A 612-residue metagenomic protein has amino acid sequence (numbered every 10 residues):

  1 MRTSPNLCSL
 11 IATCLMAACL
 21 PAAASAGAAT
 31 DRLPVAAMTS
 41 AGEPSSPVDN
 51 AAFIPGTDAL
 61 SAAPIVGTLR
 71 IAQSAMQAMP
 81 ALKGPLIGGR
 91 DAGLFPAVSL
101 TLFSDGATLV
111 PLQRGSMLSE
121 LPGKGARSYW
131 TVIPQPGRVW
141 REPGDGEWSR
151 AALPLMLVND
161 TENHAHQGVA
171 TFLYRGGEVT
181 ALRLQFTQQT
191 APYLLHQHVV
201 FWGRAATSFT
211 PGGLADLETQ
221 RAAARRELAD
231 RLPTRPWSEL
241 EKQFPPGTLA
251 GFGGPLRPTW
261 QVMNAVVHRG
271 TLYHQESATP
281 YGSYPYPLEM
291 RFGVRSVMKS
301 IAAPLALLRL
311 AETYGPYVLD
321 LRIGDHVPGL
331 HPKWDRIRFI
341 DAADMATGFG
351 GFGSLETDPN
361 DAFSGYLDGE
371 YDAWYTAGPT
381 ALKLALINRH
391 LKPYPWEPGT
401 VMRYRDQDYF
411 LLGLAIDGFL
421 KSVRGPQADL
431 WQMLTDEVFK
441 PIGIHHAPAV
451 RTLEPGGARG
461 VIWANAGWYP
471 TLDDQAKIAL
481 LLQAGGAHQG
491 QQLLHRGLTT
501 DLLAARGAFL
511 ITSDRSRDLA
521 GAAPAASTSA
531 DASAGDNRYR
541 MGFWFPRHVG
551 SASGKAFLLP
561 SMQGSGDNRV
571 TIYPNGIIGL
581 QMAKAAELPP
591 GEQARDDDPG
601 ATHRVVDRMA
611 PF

Functional and structural regions predicted by a protein language model:
S9-P21: Bacterial N-terminal signal peptides
G27-L184: Long, solvent-exposed N-terminal ectodomains/accessory regions that are displayed to the extracellular/lumenal milieu
T30-S61, V66, T313-S354, L391-P395 (+1 more regions): Active-site helix/loop module of the DD-peptidase/beta-lactamase fold, centered on the serine-lysine SxxK catalytic
S104-T108, A126, T131-D230, P245 (+1 more regions): Structured C-terminal helix/loop/strand segments within mature extracytoplasmic catalytic/sensor domains
L240-N264, P332-I444, L472-A476, L481-A484: Active-site-adjacent helix/loop patches that line small-molecule binding or acyl-intermediate pockets
E241-Y286, V570, I578-Q581: A short, well-structured edge-of-sheet supersecondary motif
G293-V318, A342, L412-I416, Q475-I478 (+1 more regions): Active-site SXXK
H446-L453, A505-A583: Active-site Gly/Thr loop motif
